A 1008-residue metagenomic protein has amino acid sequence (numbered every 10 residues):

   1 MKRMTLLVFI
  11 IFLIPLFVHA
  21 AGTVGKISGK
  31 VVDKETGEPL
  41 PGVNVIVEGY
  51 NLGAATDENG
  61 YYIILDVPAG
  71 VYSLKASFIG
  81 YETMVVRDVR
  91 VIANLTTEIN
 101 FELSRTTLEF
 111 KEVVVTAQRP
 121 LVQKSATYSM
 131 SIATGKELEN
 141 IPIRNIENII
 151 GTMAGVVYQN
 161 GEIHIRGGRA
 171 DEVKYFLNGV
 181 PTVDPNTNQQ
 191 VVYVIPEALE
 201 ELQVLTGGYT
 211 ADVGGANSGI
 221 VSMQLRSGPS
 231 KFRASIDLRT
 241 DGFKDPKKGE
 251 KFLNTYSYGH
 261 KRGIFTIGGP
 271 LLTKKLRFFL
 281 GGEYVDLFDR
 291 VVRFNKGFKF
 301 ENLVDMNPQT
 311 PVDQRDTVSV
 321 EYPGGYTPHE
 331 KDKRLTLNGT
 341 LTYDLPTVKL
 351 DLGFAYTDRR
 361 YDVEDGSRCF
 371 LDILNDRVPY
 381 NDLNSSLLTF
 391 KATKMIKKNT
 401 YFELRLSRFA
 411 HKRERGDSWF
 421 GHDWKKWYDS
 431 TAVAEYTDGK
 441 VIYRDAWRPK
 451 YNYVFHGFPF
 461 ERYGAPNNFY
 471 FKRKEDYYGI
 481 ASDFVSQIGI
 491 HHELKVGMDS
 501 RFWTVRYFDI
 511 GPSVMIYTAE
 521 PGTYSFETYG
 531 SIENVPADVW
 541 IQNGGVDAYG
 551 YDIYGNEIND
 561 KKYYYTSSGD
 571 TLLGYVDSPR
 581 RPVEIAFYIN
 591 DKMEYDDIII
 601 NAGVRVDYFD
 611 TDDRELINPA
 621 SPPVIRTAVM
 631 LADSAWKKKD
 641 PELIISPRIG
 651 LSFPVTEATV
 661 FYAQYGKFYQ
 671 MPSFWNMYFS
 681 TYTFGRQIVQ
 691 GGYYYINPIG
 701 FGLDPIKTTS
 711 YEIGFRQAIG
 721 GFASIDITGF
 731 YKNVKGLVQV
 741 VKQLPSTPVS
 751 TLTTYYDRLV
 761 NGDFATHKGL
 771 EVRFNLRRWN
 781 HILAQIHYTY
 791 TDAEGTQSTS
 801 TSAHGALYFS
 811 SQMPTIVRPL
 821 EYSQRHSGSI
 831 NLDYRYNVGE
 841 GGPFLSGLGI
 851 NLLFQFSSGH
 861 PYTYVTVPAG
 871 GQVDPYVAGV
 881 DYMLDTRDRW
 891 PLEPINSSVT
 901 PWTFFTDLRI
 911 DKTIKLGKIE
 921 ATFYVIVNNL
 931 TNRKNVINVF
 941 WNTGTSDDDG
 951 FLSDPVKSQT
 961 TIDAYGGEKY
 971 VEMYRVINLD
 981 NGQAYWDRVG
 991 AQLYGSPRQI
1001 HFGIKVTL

Functional and structural regions predicted by a protein language model:
V18-E112, T116: Periplasm-facing N-terminal accessory domains of Gram-negative outer-membrane beta-barrel systems
E82, R87-E98, K111-A211, G215-I220 (+4 more regions): Periplasmic N-terminal accessory/gating domains of Gram-negative outer-membrane beta-barrel systems
A211-V213, G228-R233, L272-L276, T347 (+7 more regions): Short loop/turn motifs that connect adjacent beta-strands in outer-membrane beta-barrel proteins
Y256-E364, Y380-F402, P647: Transmembrane beta-barrel wall of Gram-negative outer-membrane proteins
G324-P328, N467, H491-E657, P672 (+1 more regions): Signature of Gram-negative outer-membrane beta-barrel scaffolds
E403, S407, V660-Y662, N676-Y678 (+2 more regions): Membrane-embedded beta-barrel scaffold of Gram-negative outer-membrane proteins
F609, F730-N733, P745-P861: Gram-negative outer-membrane beta-barrel transporters
G841-R887, T900-F905, K912-L1008: C-terminal beta-signal and adjacent terminal beta-strands/loops of Gram-negative outer-membrane beta-barrel proteins
